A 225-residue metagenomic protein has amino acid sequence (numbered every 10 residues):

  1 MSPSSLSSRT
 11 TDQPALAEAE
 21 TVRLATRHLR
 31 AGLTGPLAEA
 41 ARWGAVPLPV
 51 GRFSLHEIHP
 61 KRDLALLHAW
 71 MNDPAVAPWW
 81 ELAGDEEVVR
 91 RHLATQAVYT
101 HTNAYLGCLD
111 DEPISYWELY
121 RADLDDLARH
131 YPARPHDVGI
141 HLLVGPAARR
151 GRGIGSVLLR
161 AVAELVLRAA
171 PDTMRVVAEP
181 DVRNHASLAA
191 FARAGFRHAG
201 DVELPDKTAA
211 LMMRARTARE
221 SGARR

Functional and structural regions predicted by a protein language model:
S2-K61, S221-R224: Conserved N-terminal entry element of GNAT/NAT acetyltransferase domains
L67, I140: Hydrophobic pocket/interface hotspot
A69-A83: Helix-loop element at the rim of GNAT/NAT acetyltransferase active sites that forms part of the acceptor-substrate
A94-G139, A147: Acetyl-CoA-dependent GNAT
H136, L204-R225: C-terminal "cap" of GNAT-fold acetyltransferases
G151-V166, A189, R193: Conserved acetyl-CoA-binding loop-helix of GNAT-fold acetyltransferases
L167-R168, E179: Intrinsically disordered, low-complexity, charge-dense segments enriched in Lys/Arg and Glu/Asp interspersed
V176-L188, P205: Conserved beta-strand-loop-alpha-helix junction that forms the acyl-donor binding cleft
